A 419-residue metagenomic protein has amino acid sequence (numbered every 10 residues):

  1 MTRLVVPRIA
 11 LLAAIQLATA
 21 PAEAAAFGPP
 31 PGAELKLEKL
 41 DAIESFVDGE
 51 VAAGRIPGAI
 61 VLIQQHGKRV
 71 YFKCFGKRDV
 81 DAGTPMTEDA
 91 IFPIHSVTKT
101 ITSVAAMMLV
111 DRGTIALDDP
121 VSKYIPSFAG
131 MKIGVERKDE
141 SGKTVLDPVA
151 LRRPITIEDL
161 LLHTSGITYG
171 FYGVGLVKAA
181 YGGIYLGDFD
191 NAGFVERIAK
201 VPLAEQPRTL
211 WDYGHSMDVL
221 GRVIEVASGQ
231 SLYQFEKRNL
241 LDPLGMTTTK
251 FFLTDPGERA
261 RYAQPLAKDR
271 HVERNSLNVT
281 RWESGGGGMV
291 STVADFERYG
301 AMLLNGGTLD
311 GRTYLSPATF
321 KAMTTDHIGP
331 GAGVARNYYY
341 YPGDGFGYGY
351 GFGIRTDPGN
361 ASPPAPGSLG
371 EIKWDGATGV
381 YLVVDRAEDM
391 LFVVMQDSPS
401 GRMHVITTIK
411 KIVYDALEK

Functional and structural regions predicted by a protein language model:
M1-L4: N-terminal secretory signal peptides that target proteins for export/translocation
R8-A20: Bacterial N-terminal signal peptides
A22-A26: Boundary at the C-terminal end of the N-terminal hydrophobic targeting segment
P31-I94, T114-A116, G130-D139, V272-R274 (+1 more regions): Short, conserved catalytic-motif segment at the N-terminal edge
D41-D48, V61, G67, P93-Y124 (+4 more regions): Active-site SXXK
P126-P366: Short, surface-exposed loop or secondary-structure junction motifs that flank catalytic or metal-binding residues
Y381-D385, D389-S398: Short, well-ordered beta-strand elements
I406-K419: Surface-exposed amphipathic alpha-helical segments
